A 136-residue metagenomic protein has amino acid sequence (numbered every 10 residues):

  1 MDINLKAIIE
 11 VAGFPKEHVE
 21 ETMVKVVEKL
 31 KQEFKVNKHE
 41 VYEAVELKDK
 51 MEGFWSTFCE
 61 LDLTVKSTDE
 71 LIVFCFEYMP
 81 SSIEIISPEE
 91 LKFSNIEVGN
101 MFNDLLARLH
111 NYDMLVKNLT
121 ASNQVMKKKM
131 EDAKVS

Functional and structural regions predicted by a protein language model:
M1-S136: Long, contiguous binding/interaction regions
